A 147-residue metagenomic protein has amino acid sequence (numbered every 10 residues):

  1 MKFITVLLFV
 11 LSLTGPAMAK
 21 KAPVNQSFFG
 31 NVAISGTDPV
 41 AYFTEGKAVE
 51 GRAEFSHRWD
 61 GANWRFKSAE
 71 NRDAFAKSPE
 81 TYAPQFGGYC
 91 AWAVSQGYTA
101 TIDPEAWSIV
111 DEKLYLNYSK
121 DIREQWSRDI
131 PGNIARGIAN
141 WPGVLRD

Functional and structural regions predicted by a protein language model:
M1-I4: Positively charged n-region of N-terminal signal peptides that target proteins for export
T14-P16: N-terminal signal peptide c-region/cleavage motif recognized by signal peptidases
M18-D147: Charged, low-complexity intrinsically disordered segments
